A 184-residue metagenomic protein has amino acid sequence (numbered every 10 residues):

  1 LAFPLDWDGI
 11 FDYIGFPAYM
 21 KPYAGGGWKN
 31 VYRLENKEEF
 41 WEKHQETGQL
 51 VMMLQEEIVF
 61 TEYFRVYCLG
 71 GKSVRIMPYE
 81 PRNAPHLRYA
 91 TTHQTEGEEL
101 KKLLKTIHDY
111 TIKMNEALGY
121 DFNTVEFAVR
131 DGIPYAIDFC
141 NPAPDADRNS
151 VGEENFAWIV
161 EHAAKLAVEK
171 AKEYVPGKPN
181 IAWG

Functional and structural regions predicted by a protein language model:
L1-V31: A conserved helix-loop-beta module that forms one wall/lid of the active-site cleft in ATP-utilizing catalytic domains
P17-Y19, V51-Q55, F122-V125: A short linear hydrophobic-aromatic micro-motif
A18, V74-R75, N123, Y135-D138: Protein kinase-like catalytic core scaffold
Y23, E57-I58, Y67, E126-A128 (+1 more regions): Anionic group-transfer/hydrolysis microenvironments
A24-L118: Phosphate-binding site of ATP-dependent enzymes
V66-C68, I133-R148: A short beta-strand motif that forms the metal-chelation/ATP-contact edge of phosphoryl-transfer active sites
H86-A136, W158-G184: A long amphipathic alpha-helix within ATP-dependent nucleotide-binding catalytic cores
R148-N155: A short acidic/glycine-rich loop-to-helix N-cap element
